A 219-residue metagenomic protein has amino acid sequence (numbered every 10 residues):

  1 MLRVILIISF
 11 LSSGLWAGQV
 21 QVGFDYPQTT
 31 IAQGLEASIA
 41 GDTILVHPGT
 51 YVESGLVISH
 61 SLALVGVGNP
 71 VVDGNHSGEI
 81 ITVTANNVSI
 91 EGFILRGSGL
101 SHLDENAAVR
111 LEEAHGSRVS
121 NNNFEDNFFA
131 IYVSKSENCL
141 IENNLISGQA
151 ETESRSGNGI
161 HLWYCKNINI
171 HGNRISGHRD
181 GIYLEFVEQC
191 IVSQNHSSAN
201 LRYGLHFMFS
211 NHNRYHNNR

Functional and structural regions predicted by a protein language model:
L2-S13: Sec-dependent N-terminal signal peptides
G18-V20, P70, D180: Structural signal for short hydrophobic segments within the conserved structured cores of catalytic domains across
G18-V52: Acidic Gly/Asp/Thr-rich repetitive segments characteristic of extracellular carbohydrate-active and adhesion proteins
G23, G66-G68, H76, A150 (+1 more regions): Residues at the C-termini of beta-strands that transition into short coil/loop
A32, E36-A40, Y51-V65, V72-G116 (+2 more regions): Extracellular beta-strand-rich solenoid/capping regions of secreted or surface-exposed proteins that bind or remodel
G74-T82, H102-L111, E125-V133, E153-Y164 (+2 more regions): Extracellular beta-strand/beta-solenoid scaffold signature
G99, A150-E151: Flexible, glycine/small-residue-enriched loop-and-beta-strand segment within the central core of proteins
